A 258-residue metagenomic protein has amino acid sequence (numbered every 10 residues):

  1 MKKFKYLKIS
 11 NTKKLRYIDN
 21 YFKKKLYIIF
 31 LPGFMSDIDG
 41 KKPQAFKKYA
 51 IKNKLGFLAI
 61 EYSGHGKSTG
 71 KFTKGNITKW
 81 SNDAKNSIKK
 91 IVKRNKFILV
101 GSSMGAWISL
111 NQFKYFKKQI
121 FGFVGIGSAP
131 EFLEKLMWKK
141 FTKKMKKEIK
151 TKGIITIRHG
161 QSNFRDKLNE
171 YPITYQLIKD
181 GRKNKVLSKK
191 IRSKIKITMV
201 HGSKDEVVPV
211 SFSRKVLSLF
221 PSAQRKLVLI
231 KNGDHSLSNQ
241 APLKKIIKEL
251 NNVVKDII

Functional and structural regions predicted by a protein language model:
M1-K23: N-terminal cap/lid segment of alpha/beta-hydrolase-fold proteins
K25-G33: Short beta-strand element of the alpha/beta-hydrolase
M35-K41: Short substrate-entry loop that stabilizes the transition state in hydrolases
P43, K47-T69: Conserved alpha/beta-hydrolase
G66-I91: Catalytic nucleophile-loop/oxyanion-hole region of alpha/beta-hydrolase and closely related hydrolase-like folds
L99-G101, I126: Short beta-strand immediately N-terminal to the catalytic nucleophile in serine-hydrolase-like folds
G101-S109: Gly/Ala-rich beta-loop-alpha elbow adjacent to hydrolase catalytic centers
W107, Q119-I197, H201-Q224, V228-L229 (+1 more regions): The alpha/beta-hydrolase serine catalytic core
